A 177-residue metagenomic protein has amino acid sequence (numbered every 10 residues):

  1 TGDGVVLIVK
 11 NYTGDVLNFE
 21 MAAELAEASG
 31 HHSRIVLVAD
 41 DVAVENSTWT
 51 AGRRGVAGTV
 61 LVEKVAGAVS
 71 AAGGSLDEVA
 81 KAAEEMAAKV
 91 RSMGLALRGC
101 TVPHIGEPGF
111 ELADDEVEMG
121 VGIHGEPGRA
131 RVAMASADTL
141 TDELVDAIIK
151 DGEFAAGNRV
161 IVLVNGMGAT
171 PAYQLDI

Functional and structural regions predicted by a protein language model:
T1-D3, I149: Glycine-rich oxoanion-binding loops at beta->alpha junctions
K10-T13, V38-A43, H124, N165-G168: Short, ordered loop/turn segments at secondary-structure junctions
G14-E20, A43-N46, P171-A172: Short glycine/serine/threonine-rich phosphate/pyrophosphate-binding segments that cradle anionic phosphate groups
E27-G52: Short, acidic/small-residue loops that bind anionic groups at enzyme active sites
V44-R53, E63-H124: Internal, active-site/partner-interface "lid" segment
G109, M167-I177: Short glycine/threonine-rich loop-to-helix capping motif typified by GTGT followed within a few residues by an Asp-Pro
D146-V160: Phosphate/pyrophosphate-binding loops at sites that engage ATP/ADP/AMP, CoA/4′-phosphopantetheine, polyphosphate
